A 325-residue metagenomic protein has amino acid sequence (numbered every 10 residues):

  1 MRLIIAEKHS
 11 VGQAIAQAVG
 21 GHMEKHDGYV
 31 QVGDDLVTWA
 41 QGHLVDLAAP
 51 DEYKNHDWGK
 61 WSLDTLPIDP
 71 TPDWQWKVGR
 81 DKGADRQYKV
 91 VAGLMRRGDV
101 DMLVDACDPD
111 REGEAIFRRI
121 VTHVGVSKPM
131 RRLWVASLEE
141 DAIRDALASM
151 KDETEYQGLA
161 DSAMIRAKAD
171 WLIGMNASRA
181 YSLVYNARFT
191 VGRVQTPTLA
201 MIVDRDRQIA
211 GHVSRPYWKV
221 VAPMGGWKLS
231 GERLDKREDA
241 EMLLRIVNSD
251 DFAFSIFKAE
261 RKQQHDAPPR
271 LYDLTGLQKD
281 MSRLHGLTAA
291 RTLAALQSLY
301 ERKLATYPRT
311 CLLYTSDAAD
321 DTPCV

Functional and structural regions predicted by a protein language model:
M1-A167, W171: Intrinsically disordered, low-complexity regulatory segments
D34-L36, L44-K82, G93, F189-E301: Long, highly charged, low-complexity internal segments
P129, L199, A305: Conserved ATP-binding/catalytic motifs of P-loop helicase motor domains
I143-Y217: C-terminal or mid-to-C-terminal helical accessory/interaction module adjacent to the motor/catalytic core
R302-P308: A short, conserved structural fragment
T310-L312: Short, Lys/Arg-rich nucleic-acid/phosphate-binding segment
Y314-A319: Conserved small/polar residues in nucleotide/adenosyl-binding loops
